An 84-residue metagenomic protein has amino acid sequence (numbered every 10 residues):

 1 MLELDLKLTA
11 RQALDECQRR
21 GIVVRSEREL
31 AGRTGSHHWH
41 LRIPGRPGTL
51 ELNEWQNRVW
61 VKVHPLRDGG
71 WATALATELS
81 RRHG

Functional and structural regions predicted by a protein language model:
M1-H38: Negatively charged, low-complexity tracts enriched in Asp/Glu with abundant Ser/Thr
E3-L8, I43, V63-P65: Short beta-strand-to-loop capping motifs
I22, G45-R46: Short secondary-structure junctions
I22-E27, V59-V61, E78-H83: Short, low-complexity, polar/charged sequence segments that are solvent-exposed and flexible
H38-P44: Short beta-strand segments that buttress and anchor functional surface loops
G48-T73: Intrinsically disordered, low-complexity regulatory segments enriched in Ser/Thr/Pro and charged residues
D68-G84: A conserved amphipathic terminal alpha-helix motif
